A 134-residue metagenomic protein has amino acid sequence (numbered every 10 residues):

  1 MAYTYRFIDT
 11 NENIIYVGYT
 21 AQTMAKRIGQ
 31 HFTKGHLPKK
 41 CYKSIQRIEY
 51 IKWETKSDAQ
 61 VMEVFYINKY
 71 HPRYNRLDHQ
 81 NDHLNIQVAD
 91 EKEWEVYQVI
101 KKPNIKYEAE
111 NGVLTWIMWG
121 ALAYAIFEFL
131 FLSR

Functional and structural regions predicted by a protein language model:
M1-I15, A21-N104: Structure-specific nucleic-acid interaction/processing domains
K102-R134: C-terminal single-pass membrane-anchor helix
